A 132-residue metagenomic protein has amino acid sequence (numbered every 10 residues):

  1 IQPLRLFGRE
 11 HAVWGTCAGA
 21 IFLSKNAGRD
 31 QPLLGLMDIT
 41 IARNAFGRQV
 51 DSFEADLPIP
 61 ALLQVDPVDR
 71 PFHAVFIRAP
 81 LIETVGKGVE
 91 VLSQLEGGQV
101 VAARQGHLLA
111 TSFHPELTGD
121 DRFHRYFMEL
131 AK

Functional and structural regions predicted by a protein language model:
I1-G15, A20-A27: Flexible gly/pro-rich beta->alpha loop and the following alpha-helix that scaffold active-site loops
R9-E10, M37, G106: Structured helix-beta-strand junction loops
T16-A18, M37, R78, F113: A secondary-structure boundary/capping signal
L23-N26, G86-K87, D120-R122: Short glycine-/acidic-enriched loop or helix-start segments at secondary-structure transitions that form or flank
G28-G97: Pocket-forming structural segment of enzyme catalytic cores
G97-K132: A glycine-centered loop/beta-turn motif at secondary-structure junctions
